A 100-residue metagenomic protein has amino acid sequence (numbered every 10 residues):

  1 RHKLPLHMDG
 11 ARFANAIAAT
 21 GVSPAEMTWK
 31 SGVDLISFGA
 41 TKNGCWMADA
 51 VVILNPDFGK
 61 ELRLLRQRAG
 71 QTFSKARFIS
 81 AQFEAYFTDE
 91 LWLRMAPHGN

Functional and structural regions predicted by a protein language model:
R1-N100: Conserved PLP-enzyme active-site core in the AAT-like
